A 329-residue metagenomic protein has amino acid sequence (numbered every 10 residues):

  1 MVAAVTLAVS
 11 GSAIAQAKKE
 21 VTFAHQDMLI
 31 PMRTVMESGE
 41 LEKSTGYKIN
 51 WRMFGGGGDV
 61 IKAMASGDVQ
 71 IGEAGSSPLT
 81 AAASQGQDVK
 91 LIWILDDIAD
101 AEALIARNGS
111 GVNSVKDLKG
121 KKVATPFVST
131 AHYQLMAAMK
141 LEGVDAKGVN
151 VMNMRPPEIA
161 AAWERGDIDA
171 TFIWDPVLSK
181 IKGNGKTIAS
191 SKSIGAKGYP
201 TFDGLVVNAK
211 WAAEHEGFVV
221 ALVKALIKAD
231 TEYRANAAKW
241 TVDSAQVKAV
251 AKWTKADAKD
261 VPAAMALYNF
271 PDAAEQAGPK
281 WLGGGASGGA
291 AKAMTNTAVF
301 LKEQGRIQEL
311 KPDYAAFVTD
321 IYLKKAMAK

Functional and structural regions predicted by a protein language model:
V2-V9: Bacterial N-terminal signal peptides
V9-A15: Sec/Tat signal peptide C-region and signal peptidase I cleavage site
Q16-R155, D169-D175, S191-K192, K197: Short, glycine-/small- and polar/acidic-enriched structural segments that line small-molecule recognition paths
G39, K43, K62, S66 (+12 more regions): Solvent-exposed, polar/charged alpha-helical surfaces in well-ordered, non-transmembrane soluble domains, broadly
T45, D68, E73, A83 (+9 more regions): Sec/Tat-exported extracytoplasmic proteins
S77, E158-K255: Pocket-lining segment of extracytoplasmic ligand-binding domains
A213-E303: Secondary-structure end/capping motifs
A290-K329: Conserved C-terminal helix/tail region of periplasmic/extracytoplasmic solute-binding proteins
